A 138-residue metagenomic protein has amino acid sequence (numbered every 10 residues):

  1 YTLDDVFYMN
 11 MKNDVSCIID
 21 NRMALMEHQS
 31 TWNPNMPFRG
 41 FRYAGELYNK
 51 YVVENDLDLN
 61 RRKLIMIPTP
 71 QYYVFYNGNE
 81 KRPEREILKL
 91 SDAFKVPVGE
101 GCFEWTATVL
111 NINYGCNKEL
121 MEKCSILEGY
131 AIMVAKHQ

Functional and structural regions predicted by a protein language model:
Y1-Q138: Elongated, amphipathic alpha-helical interaction scaffolds
